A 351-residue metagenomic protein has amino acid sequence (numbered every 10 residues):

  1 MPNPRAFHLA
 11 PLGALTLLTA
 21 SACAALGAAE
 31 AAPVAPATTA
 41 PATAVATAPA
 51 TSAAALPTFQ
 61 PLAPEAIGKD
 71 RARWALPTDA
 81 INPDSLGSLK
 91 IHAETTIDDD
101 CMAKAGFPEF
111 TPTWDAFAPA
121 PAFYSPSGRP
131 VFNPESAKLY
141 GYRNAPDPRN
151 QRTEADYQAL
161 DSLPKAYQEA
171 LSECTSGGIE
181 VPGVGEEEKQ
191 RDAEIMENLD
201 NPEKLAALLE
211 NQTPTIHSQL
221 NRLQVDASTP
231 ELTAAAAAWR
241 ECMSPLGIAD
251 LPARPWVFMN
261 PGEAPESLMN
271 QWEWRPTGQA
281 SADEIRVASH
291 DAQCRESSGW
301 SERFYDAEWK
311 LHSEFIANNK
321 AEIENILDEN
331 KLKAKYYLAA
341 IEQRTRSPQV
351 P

Functional and structural regions predicted by a protein language model:
M1-L12: Bacterial N-terminal signal peptides that target proteins for export
F7, A40-P41: Compositionally biased, intrinsically disordered low-complexity regions
L15: Flanking scaffold residues of small Cys/His-coordinated metal-binding clusters
T19-A22: C-terminal motif of bacterial Sec signal peptides marking the signal peptidase cleavage site
A24-T38, A44-P351: Cell-envelope/extracellular polymer assembly enzymes that use nucleotide-activated donors
